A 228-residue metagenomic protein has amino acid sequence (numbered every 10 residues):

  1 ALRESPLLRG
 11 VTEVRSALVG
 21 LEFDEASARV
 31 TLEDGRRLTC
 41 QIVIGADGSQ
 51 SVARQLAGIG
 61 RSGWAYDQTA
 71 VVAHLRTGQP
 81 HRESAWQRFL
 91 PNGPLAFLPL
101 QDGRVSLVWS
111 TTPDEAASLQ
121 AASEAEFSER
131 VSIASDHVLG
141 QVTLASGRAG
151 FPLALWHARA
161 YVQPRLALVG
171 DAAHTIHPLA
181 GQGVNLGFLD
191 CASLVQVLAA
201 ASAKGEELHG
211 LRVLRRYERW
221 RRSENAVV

Functional and structural regions predicted by a protein language model:
A1-L18: Helical element adjacent to the flavin cofactor pocket in flavoenzyme catalytic cores
T12-E13, D24, E33-T39: Glycine-rich phosphate-binding loop signature in dinucleotide/nucleotide-binding domains
E13-V14, G45, L168-V169: A structural signal for the hydrophobic beta-strands that form the central parallel beta-sheet of Rossmann-like
V14-A28: A conserved short coil-to-beta-strand element within the FAD-binding core of flavoproteins
R29-T31, V43-A149, V162: Conserved FAD-binding catalytic core of PHBH/FMO-like flavoproteins
R37, Q41-V43, A167: Hydrophobic "anchor" residues on beta-strands that sit immediately upstream of conserved functional sites
A117-R212: FAD/FMN-dependent oxidoreductases across multiple families
E218-V228: Short acidic/His-enriched helical or mixed secondary-structure segments at domain edges of catalytic enzymes and some
